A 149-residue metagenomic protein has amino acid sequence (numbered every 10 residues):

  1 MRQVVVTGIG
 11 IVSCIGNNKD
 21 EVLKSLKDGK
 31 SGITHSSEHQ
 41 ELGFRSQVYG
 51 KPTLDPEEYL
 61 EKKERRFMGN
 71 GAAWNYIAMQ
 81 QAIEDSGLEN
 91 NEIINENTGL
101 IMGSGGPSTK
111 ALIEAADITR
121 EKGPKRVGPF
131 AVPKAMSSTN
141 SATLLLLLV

Functional and structural regions predicted by a protein language model:
M1-V149: Conserved "HGTGT" condensation-loop signature of ketosynthase/thiolase-family condensing enzymes that catalyze
